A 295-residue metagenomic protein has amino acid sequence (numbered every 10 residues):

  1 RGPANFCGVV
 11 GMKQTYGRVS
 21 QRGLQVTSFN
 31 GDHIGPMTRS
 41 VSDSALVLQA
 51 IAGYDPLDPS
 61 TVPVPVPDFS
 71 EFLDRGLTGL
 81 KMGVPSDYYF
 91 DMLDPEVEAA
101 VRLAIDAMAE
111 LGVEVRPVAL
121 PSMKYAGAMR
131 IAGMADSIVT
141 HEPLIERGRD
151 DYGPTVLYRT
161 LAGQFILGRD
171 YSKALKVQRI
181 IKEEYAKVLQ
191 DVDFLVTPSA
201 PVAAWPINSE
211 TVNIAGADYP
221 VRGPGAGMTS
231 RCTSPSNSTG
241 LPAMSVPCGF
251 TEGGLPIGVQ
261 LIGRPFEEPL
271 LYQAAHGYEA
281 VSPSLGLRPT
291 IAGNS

Functional and structural regions predicted by a protein language model:
R1-D91, R102-L111, I166, Y171-K176 (+4 more regions): Structural helix-boundary/capping segments
R1-G2, K124-G127, W205-I207, G253-G254: Short secondary-structure boundary/hinge segments and terminal tails
C7-G11, A132-D136, N213-A215, I262-G263: Short, hinge-like loop/turn segments at secondary-structure boundaries
D43, I51, S86-Y89, L120-K124 (+2 more regions): Glycine-rich beta-alpha junction loops
P59-V66, L80-K81, P85-D87, V118-I131 (+1 more regions): Flexible, acidic loop-helix segments that line cofactor/substrate-binding pockets
T78, G112, S122-Y125, H141-S238 (+2 more regions): Serine-dependent amide/ester hydrolase catalytic core
P95-V97, A126-D136, W205-V212: Short glycine/threonine-rich loop-to-helix capping motif typified by GTGT followed within a few residues by an Asp-Pro
E114-R116: Conserved beta-strand segments of alpha/beta enzyme cores
